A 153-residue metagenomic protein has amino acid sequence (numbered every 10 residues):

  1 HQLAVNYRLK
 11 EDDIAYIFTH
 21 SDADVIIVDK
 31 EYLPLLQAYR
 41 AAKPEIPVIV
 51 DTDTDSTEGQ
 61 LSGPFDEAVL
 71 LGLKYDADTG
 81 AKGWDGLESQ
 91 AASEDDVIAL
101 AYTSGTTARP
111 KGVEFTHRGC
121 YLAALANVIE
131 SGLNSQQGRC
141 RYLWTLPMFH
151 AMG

Functional and structural regions predicted by a protein language model:
H1, R141, M152-G153: Conserved short alpha-helical elements in the N-terminal third of ANL/AMP-binding
H1-Q2, D24: Residue-level detector of anion-binding/catalytic polar loops
N6, Y142-H150: Conserved AMP-binding
L9-A38, A123-L143: Conserved ATP-dependent adenylate/AMP-binding module captured primarily in the ANL superfamily
D12, D24, L71, D95 (+2 more regions): Structural detector for helix-capping/boundary residues
P34-E94: ANL superfamily adenylate-forming
G80-D95, L100-W144: Conserved adenylate-forming
